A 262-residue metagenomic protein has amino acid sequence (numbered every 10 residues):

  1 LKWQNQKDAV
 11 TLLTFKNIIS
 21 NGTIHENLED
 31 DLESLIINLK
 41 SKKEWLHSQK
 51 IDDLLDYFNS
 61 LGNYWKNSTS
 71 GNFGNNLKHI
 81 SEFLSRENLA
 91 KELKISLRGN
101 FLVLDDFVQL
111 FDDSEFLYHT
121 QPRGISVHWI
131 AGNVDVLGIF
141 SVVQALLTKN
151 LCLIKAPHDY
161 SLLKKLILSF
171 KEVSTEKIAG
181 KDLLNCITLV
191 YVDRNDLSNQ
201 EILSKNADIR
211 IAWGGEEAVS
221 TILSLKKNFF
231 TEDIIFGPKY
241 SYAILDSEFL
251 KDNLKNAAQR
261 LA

Functional and structural regions predicted by a protein language model:
L1-R123: N-terminal Rossmann-like NAD(P)+-binding subdomain of aldehyde/semialdehyde dehydrogenases
L54, K149, R210, L245: Residue-level signal for inorganic ion chemistry
F101, D105-S174: Conserved small-residue-rich beta-alpha loop and adjacent elements that most often cradle the phosphate/pyrophosphate
D112-Y118, I187-D208: A structured beta-alpha segment of the ubiquitous adenosine-cofactor-binding alpha/beta core
Q121-I125, T148-N150, L184-I187, K205-D208 (+2 more regions): Short coil/turn connectors at secondary-structure junctions
H128-G132, K155-P157, V192-D193, A212-G215 (+1 more regions): Short His-Asn-centered micro-motif
N133, E172-A179, A218-A262: ALDH superfamily catalytic-core signature
S174-Y191: A glycine-rich helix N-cap at a beta->alpha junction
